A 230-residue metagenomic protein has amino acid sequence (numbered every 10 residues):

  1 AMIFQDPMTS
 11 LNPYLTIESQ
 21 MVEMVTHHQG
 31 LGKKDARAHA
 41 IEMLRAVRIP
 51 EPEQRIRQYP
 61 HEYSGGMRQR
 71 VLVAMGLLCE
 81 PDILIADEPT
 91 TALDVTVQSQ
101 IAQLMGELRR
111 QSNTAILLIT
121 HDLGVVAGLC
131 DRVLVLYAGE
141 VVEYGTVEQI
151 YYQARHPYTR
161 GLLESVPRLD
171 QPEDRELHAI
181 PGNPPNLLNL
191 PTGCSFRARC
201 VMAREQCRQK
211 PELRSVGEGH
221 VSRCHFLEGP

Functional and structural regions predicted by a protein language model:
A1-Q5, S19, L117, L134 (+1 more regions): ABC nucleotide-binding domain signature
D6, Q54-Y59, R175: Interfacial catalytic loop of ABC nucleotide-binding domains
L15-T26: Q-loop/switch helix immediately C-terminal to the Walker
D35-Q54, L163-E164: Conserved ABC ATPase "signature" region
Q58-Y63, M67: Conserved ABC ATPase signature
E80, I85-P89, L93-R175: P-loop NTP-binding/switch modules centered on Walker-like glycine-rich loops
T146-P230: Charged, flexible cofactor/metal-binding loops and thiol motifs
